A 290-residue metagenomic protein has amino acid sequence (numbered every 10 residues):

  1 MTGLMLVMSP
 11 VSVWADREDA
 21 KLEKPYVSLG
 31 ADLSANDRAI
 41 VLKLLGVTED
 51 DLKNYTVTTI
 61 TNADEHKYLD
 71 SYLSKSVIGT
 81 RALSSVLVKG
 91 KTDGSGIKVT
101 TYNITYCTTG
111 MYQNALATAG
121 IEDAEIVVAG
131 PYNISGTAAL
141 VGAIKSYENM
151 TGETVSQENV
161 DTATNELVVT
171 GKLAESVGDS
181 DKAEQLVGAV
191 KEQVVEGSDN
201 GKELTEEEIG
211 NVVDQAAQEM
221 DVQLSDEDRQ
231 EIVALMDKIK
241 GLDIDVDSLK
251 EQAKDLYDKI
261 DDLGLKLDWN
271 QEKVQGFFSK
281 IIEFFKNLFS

Functional and structural regions predicted by a protein language model:
M1-A15, I281, F285: Sec-dependent N-terminal signal peptides of Gram-positive bacterial secreted proteins and lipoproteins
A15-I126, N149: N-terminal, leucine/charged-rich tether regions that mediate assembly and partner docking in large macromolecular
A35, Y106, G110, T137 (+3 more regions): Electropositive phosphate-/nucleotide-binding environments in soluble metabolic enzymes
A39, K43, G110, N114 (+10 more regions): Solvent-exposed, polar/charged alpha-helical surfaces in well-ordered, non-transmembrane soluble domains, broadly
A117-M220: Soluble oligomerization/assembly scaffold segments of membrane-associated complexes
D214-S290: Charged, long alpha-helical assembly modules
